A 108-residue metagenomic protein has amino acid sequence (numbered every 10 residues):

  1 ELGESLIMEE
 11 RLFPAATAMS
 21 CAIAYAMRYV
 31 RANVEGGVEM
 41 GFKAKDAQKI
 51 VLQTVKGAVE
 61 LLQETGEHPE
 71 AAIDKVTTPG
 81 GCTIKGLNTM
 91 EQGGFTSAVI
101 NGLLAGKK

Functional and structural regions predicted by a protein language model:
E1-A16, Y25-G66: Internal alpha-helical scaffold of NAD(P)-dependent oxidoreductase catalytic cores
A22: Short, conserved phosphate/pyrophosphate- and ester-handling motifs at nucleotide-, phospho-/glycolipid
K49-K108: NAD(P)-dependent Rossmann-like dehydrogenase/reductase catalytic/cofactor-binding core
